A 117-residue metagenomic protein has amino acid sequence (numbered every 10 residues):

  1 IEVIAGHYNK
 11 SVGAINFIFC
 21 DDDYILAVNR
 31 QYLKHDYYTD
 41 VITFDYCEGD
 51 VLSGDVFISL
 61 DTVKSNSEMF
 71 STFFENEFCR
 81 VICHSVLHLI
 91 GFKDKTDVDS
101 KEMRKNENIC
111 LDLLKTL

Functional and structural regions predicted by a protein language model:
I1-E77, L89-L117: Active-site rim/adjacent substrate-binding subdomains
V81, S85-L89: Catalytic glutamate of the conserved HExxH
